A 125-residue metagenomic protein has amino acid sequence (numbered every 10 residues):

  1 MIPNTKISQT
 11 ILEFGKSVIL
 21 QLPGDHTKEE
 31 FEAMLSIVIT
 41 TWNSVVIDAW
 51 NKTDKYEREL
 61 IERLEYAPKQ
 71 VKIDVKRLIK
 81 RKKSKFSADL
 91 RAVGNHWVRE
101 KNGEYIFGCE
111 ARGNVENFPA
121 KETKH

Functional and structural regions predicted by a protein language model:
I2-H125: The transition from N-terminal targeting/processing segments to the mature protein
